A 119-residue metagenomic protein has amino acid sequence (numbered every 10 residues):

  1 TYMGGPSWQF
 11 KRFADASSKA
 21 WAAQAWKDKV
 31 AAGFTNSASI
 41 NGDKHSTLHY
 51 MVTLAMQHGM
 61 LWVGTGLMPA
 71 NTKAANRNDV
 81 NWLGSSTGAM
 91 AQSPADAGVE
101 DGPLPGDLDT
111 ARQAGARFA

Functional and structural regions predicted by a protein language model:
T1-A75: Helix-loop-strand module that forms the ligand-binding subsite of alpha/beta enzymes
G66-A119: Glycine-rich phosphate/pyrophosphate-binding loop and the adjoining helix
